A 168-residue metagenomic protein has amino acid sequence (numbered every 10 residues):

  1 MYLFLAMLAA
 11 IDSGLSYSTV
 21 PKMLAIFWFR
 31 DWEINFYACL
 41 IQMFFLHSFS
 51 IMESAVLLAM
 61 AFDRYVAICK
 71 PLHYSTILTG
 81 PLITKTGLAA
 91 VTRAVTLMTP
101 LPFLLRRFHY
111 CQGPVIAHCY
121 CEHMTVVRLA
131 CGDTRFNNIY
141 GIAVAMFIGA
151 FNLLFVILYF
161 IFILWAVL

Functional and structural regions predicted by a protein language model:
M1-L168: Transmembrane helical core of 7TM receptor-like proteins
